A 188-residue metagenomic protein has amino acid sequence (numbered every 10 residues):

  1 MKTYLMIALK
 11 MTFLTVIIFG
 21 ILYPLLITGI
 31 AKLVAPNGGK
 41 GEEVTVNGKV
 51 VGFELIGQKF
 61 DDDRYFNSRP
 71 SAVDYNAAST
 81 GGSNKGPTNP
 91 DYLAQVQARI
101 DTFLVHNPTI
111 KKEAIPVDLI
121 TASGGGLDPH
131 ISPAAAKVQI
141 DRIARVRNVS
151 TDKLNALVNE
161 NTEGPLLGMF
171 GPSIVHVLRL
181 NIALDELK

Functional and structural regions predicted by a protein language model:
M1-M6: Cytosolic-side transmembrane helix boundary signature
A8-I30: Hydrophobic membrane-insertion alpha-helices, especially the h-region of bacterial N-terminal signal peptides
G20, I27-V146, T162-P165: Flexible, solvent-exposed loop/hinge segments and secondary-structure transition points
R142-K188: Extracytoplasmic/periplasmic C-terminal soluble domains
